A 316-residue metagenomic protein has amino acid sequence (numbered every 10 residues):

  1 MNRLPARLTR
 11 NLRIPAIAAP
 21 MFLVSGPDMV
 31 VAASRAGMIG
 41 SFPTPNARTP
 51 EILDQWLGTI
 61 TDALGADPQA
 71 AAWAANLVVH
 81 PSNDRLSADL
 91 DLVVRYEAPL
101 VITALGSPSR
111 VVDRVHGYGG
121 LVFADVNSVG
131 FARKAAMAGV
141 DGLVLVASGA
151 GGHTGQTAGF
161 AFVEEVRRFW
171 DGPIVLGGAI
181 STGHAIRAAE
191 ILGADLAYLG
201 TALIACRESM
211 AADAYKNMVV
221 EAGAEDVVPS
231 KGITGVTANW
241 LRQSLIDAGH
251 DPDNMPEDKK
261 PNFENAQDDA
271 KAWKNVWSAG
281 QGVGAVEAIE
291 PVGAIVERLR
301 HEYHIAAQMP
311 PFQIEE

Functional and structural regions predicted by a protein language model:
M1-P173: Active-site entrance/lid segments in N-terminal catalytic domains of soluble metabolic enzymes
Q156-V175, S181-E316: Conserved active-site-proximal phosphate/metal-binding subdomains
